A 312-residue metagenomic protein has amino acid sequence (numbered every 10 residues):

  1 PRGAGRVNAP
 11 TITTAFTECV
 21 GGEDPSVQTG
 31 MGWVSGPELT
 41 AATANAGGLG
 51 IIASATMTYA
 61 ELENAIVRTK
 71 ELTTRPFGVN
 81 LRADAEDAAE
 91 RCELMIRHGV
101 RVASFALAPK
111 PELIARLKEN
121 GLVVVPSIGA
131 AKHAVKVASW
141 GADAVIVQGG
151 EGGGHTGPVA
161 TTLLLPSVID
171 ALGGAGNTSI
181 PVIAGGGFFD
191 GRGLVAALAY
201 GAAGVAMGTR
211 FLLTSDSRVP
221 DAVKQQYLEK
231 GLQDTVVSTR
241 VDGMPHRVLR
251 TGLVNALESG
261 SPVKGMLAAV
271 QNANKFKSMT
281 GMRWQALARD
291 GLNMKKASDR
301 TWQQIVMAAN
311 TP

Functional and structural regions predicted by a protein language model:
P1-S179: Active-site entrance/lid segments in N-terminal catalytic domains of soluble metabolic enzymes
V7, P158-P181, F189-P312: Conserved active-site-proximal phosphate/metal-binding subdomains
T29-G30, I52-A53, A184-G185, M207 (+1 more regions): Thr-Gly-centered strand-to-loop micro-motif
V34, G187-F189: Residue-level detector of alpha-helix initiation sites
L107, G149, A184-G186, T209: Short, structured patches in soluble enzyme cores that scaffold and shape functional sites
S127, G186-G187: Conserved acidic functional residues
